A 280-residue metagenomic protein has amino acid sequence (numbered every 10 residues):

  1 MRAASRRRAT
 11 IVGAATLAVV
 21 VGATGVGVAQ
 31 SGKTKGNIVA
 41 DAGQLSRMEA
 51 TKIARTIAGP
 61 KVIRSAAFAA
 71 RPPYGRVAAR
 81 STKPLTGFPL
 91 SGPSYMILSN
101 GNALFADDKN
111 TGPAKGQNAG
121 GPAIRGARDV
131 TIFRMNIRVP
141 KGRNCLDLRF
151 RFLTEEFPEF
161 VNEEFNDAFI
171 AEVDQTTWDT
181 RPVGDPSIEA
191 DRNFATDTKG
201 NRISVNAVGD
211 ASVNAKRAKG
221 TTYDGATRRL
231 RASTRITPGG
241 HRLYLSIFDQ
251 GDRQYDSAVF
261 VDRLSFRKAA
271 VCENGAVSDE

Functional and structural regions predicted by a protein language model:
R2-Q30: Secretory targeting and sorting signals
G32-E280: Aromatic (Trp/Tyr/Phe) and Gly/Pro-enriched flexible surface segments
